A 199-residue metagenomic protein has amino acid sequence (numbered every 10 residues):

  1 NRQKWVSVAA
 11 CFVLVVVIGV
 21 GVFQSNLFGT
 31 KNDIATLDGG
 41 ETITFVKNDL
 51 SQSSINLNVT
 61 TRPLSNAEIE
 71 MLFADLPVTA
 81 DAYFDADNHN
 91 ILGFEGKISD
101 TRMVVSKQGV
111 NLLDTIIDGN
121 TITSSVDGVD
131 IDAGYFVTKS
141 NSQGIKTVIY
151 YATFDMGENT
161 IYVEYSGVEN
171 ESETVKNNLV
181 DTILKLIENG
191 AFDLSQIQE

Functional and structural regions predicted by a protein language model:
N1-S54: Membrane-interface helical sensory segment of bacterial ECF anti-sigma factor regulators
S25-G29, F73, V78, F192: Short, aromatic- and cysteine-enriched interfacial helices/patches that mediate contacts at lipid membranes
N26-L27, N120, M156: Intrinsically disordered, low-complexity segments of exported/surface proteins
G29, D33-A35, L112-L113, I117 (+2 more regions): Hydrophobic alpha-helical bundles in membrane proteins
K47-V148: Short, solvent-exposed recognition patches
G144-N178: Short, well-structured beta-strand
Y165-E199: Surface-exposed amphipathic alpha-helical segments
